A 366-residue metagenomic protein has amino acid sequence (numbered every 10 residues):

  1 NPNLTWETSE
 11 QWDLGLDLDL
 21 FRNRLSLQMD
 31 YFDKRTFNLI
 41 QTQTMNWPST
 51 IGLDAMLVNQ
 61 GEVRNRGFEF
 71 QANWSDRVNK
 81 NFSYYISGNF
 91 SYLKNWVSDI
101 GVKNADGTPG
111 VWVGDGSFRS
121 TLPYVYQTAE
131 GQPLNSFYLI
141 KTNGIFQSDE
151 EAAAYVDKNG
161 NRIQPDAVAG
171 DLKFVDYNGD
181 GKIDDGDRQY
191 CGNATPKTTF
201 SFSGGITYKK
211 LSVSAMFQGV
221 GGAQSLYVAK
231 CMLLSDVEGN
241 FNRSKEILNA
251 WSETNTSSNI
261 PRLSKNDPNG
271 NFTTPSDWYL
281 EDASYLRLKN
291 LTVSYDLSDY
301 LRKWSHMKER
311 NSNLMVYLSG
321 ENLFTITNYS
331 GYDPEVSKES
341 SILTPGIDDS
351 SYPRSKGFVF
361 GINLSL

Functional and structural regions predicted by a protein language model:
N1-S26, A55-N79, G131-L139, N193-T198 (+1 more regions): Outer-membrane beta-barrel signature, preferentially recognizing the C-terminal barrel domain of Gram-negative
L4, T8, Q43-A55, G67 (+3 more regions): Flexible, solvent-exposed coil segments and beta strand-coil junctions, predominantly the extracellular/periplasmic
L4-T5, Y31-V78, D171-F174, D187-C191: Outer membrane beta-barrel strand-and-loop segments of large Gram-negative receptors, especially TonB-dependent
W12-L20, L25-D33, F68-D76, Y84-Y92 (+5 more regions): Membrane-embedded beta-strands that build the outer-membrane beta-barrel scaffold
F37-Q43, Y92-S117, G222-W251, I326-V336: Outer-membrane beta-barrel and related beta-rich outer-membrane complex signature in Gram-negative bacteria
L57-N65, W112-F146, A250-S258, T273 (+1 more regions): C-terminal beta-signal and terminal closure region of outer-membrane beta-barrel proteins
V58, S75-G192, E321: Conserved small-residue
N161, V220-M315, S319-E321: Extracytoplasmic gating/loop element in the C-terminal half of outer-membrane beta-barrel translocons and assembly
